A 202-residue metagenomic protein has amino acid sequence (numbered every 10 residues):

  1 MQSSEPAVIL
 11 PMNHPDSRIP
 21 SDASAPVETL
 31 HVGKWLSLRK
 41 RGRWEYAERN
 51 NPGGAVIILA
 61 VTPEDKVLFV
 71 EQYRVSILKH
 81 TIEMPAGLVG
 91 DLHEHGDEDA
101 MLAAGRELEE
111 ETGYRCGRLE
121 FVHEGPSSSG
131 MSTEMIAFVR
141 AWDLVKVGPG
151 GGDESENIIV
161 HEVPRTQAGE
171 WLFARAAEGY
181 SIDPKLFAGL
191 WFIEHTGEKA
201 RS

Functional and structural regions predicted by a protein language model:
A7-N13, R18-D22, H80, F121 (+1 more regions): Nudix hydrolase/Nudix homology domain
D22-E64, Q72: Acidic, metal-coordinating catalytic segment for phosphate/diphosphate chemistry, firing primarily on the Nudix
T29-K34, R49, V75, G125-I136: Acidic pyrophosphate-coordinating catalytic loop
L38-K40, L59, F69, F138-R140 (+1 more regions): Conserved hydrophobic/aromatic beta-strand scaffold that supports enzyme active sites
R39-K40, S128-V147: Active-site-adjacent beta-strand/loop module that shapes the phosphate/pyrophosphate-binding cleft
R49-G53, I57-T62, K66-R106, V147-G148 (+1 more regions): Conserved Nudix-box catalytic region and its N-terminal flanking loop in Nudix hydrolases and closely related
R115-V122: A short coil-to-beta-strand element that immediately follows conserved catalytic motifs
